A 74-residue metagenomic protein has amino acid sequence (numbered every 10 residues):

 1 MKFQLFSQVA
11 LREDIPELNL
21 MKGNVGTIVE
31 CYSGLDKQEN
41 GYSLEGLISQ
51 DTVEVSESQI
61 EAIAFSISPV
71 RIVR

Functional and structural regions predicted by a protein language model:
K2-A64, R71-V73: Basic/aromatic-rich interaction segments and small domains that mediate binding to polyanionic partners
